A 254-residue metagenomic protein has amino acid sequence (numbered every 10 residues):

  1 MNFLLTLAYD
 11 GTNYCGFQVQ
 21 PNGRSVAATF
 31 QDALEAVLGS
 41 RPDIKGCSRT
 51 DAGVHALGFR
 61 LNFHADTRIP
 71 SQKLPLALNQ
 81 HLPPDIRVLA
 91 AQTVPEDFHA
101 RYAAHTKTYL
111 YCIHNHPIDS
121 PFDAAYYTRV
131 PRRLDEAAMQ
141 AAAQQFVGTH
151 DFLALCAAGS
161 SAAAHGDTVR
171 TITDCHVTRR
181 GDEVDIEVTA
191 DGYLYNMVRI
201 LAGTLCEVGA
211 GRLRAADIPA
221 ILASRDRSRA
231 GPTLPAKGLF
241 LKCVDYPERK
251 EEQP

Functional and structural regions predicted by a protein language model:
M1-P254: Structured-RNA-binding interfaces characteristic of tRNA pseudouridine synthases
